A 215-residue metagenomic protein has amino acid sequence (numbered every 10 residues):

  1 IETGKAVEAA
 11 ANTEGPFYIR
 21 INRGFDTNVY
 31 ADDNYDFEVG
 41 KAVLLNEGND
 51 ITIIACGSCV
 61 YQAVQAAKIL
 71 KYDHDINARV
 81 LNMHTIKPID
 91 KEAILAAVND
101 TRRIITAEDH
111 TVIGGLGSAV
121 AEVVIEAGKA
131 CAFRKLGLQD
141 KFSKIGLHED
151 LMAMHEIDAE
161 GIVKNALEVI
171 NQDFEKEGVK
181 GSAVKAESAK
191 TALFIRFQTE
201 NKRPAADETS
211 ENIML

Functional and structural regions predicted by a protein language model:
I1-T13: Internal gly/pro-rich beta-alpha loop/helix module that stabilizes soluble enzyme cofactors or their anionic handles
N12-T13, F17-F197, E211-L215: Thiamine diphosphate
K202-N212: Ser/Thr-rich, low-complexity intrinsically disordered segments
